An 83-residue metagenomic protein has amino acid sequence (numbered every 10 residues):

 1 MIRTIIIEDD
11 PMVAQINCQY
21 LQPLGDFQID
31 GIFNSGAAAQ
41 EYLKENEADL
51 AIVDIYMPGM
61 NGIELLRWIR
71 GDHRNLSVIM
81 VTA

Functional and structural regions predicted by a protein language model:
I2, P11-G31: Two-component/phosphorelay signaling modules centered on CheY-like receiver
E8: Conserved acidic carboxylate
I32-L50: Acidic, metal-coordinating helix/loop segments flanking the phosphotransfer/catalytic sites of two-component signaling
S35, N61-E64: Acidic catalytic/metal-coordinating carboxylates
E41, I63-R74: Short amphipathic alpha-helix used as the core "switch/output" element in two-component signaling
D54: Active-site residues of response regulator receiver
M57: Receiver (REC) domain active-site loop signature in two-component systems and cognate sites in sensor histidine kinases
